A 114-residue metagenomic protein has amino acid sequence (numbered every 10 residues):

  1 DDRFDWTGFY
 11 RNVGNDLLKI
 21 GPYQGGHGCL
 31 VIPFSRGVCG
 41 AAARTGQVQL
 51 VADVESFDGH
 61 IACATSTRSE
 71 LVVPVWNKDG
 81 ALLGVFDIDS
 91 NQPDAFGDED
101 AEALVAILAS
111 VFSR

Functional and structural regions predicted by a protein language model:
D1-H27, A106-R114: Intrinsically disordered, low-complexity terminal regulatory regions
W6, V72, V85: Short hydrophobic/aromatic beta-strand element in the GNAT-like acyltransferase core that lines or flanks the acyl-donor
N12-T65: Regulatory sensory and allosteric helical modules in signal-transduction proteins and certain transcription factors
A52, E70, D98: Thr-Gly-centered strand-to-loop micro-motif
S69-N77: A short, aliphatic-rich beta-strand micro-motif
W76-S90: Sensory-domain boundary capping and coupling elements
D89-R114: Juxtadomain coupling helices with adjacent low-complexity linkers
